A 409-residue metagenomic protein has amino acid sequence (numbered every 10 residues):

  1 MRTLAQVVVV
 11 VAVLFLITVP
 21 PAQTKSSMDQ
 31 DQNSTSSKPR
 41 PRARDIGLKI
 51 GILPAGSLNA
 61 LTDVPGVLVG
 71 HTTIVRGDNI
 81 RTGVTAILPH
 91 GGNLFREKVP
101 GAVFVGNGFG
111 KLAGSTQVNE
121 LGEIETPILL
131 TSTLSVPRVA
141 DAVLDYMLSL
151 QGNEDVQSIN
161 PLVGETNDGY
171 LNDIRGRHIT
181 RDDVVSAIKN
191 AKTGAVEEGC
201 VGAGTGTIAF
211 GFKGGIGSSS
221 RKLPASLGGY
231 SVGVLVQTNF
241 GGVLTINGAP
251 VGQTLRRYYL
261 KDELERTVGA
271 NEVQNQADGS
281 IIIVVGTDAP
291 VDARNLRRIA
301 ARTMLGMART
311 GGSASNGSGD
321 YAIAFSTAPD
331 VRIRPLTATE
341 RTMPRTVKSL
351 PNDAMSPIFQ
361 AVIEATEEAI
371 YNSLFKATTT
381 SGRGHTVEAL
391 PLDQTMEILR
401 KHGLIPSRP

Functional and structural regions predicted by a protein language model:
M1-A5: Positively charged n-region of N-terminal signal peptides that target proteins for export
V7-L16: Bacterial N-terminal signal peptides
P20-A22: Sec/Tat signal peptide C-region and signal peptidase I cleavage site
K25-P409: Alpha/propeptide regions of enzymes that mature by internal proteolysis
